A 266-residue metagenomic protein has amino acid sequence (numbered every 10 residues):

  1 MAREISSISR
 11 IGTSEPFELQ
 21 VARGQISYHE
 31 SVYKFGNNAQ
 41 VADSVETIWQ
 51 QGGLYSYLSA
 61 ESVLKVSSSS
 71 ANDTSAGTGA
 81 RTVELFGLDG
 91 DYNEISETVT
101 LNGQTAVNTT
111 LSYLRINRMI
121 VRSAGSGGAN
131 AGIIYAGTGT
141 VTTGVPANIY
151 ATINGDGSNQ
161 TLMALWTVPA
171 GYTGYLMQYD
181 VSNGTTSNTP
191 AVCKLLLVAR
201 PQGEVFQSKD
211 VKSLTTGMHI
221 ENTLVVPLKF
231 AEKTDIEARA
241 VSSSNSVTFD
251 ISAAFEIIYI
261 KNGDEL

Functional and structural regions predicted by a protein language model:
A2-R115, R122-L266: Beta-strand-centric surfaces of beta-sandwich/beta-rich domains
